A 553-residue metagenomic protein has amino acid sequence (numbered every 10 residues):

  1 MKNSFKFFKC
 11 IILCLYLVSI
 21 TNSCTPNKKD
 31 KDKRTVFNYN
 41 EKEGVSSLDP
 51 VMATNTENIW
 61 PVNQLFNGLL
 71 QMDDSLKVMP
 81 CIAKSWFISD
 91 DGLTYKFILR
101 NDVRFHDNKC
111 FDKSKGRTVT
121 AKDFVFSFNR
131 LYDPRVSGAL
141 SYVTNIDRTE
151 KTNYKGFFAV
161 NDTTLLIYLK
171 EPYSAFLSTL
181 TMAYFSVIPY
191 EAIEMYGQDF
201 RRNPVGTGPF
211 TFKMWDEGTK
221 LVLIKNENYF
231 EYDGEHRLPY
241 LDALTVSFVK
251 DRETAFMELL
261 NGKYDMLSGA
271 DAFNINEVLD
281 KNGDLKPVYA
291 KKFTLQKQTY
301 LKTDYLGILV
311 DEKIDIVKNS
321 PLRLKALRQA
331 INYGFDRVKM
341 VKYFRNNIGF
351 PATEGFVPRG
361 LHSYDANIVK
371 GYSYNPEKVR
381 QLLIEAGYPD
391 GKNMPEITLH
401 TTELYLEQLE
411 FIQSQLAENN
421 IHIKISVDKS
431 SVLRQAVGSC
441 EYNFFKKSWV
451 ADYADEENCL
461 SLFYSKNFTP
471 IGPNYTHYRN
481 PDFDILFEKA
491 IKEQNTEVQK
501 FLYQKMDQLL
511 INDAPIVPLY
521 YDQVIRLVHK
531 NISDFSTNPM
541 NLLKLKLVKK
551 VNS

Functional and structural regions predicted by a protein language model:
T25-P26, K325-Q329, V341, H422-L433 (+4 more regions): Extracytoplasmic/peripheral linker and loop segments enriched in polar/acidic and small residues with frequent Thr/Pro
K28, G349-F350, L361, I384-D452 (+1 more regions): Ligand/substrate-recognition segments at binding pockets and active sites
N40-D90, N129, V136, V205: N-terminal lobe/hinge region of extracytoplasmic solute-binding protein
T120-F126, D162-L166, G208-P209, Y240-A243 (+4 more regions): Alpha-helical secondary-structure segments
D123, R130-Y190: Surface-exposed binding/hinge segments that line and control ligand-binding clefts or catalytic entry sites
D162-T163, L169-P239, A243, E253-T254 (+2 more regions): Gly/Pro-rich hinge or "lid" segments in bacterial periplasmic/extracellular proteins
Y196-R201, Y229-K281, H422-K424: Ligand-site clamp/hinge motif
F210, K325, D336, P351-E385 (+1 more regions): Structural transition elements
